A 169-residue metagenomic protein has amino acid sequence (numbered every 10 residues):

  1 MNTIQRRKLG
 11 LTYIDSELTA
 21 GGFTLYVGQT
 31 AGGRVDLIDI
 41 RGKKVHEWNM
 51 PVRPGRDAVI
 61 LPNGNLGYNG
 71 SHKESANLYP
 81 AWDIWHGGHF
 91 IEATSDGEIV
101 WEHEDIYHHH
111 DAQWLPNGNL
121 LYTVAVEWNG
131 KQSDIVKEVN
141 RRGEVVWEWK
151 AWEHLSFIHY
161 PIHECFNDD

Functional and structural regions predicted by a protein language model:
M1-D169: Histidine-/acidic-rich catalytic cores in large beta-rich domains
